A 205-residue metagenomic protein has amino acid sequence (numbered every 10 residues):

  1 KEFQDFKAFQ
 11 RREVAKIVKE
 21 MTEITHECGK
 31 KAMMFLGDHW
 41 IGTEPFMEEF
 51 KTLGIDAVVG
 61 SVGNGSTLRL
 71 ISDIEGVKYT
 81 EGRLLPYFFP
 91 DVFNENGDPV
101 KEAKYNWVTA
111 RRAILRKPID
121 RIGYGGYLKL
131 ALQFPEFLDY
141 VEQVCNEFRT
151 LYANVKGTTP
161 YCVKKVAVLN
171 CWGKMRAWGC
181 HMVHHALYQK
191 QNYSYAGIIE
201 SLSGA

Functional and structural regions predicted by a protein language model:
K1-A205: Glycan-processing catalytic domains of CAZymes
